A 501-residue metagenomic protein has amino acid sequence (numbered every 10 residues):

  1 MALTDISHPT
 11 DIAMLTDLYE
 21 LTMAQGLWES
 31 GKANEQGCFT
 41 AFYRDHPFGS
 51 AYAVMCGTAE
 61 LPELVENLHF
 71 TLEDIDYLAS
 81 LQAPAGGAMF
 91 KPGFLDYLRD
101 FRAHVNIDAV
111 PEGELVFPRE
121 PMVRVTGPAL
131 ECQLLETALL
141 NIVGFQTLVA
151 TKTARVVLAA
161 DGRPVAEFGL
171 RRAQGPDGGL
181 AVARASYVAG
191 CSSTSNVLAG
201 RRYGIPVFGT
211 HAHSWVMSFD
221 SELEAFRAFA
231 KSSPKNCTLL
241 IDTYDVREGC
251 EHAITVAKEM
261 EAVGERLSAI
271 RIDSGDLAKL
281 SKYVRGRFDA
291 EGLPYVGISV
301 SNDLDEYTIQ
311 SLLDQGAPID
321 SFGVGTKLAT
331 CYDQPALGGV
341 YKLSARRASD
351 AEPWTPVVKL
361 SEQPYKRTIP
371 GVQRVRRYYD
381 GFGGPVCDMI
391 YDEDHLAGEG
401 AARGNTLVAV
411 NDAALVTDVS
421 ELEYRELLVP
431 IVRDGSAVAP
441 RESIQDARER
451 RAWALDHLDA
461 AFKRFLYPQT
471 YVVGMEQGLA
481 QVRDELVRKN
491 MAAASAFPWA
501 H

Functional and structural regions predicted by a protein language model:
A2-C38, R44-P47, P84, M89 (+6 more regions): Buried, small/hydrophobic-residue-enriched core segments of structured protein domains
A2-T40, R44, F48-S50, E291 (+2 more regions): Gly/Ser/Thr/Ala-enriched C-terminal appendages of enzymes
G37-R99: N-terminal, Lys/Arg-enriched amphipathic/low-complexity engagement segments that precede the first folded domain
G57, D242, M475-E476: Helix N-cap / beta->alpha transition motif
L61-V65, L139, F229, L343 (+1 more regions): Generic hydrophobic, helix-prone segments enriched in Leu/Val/Ile
